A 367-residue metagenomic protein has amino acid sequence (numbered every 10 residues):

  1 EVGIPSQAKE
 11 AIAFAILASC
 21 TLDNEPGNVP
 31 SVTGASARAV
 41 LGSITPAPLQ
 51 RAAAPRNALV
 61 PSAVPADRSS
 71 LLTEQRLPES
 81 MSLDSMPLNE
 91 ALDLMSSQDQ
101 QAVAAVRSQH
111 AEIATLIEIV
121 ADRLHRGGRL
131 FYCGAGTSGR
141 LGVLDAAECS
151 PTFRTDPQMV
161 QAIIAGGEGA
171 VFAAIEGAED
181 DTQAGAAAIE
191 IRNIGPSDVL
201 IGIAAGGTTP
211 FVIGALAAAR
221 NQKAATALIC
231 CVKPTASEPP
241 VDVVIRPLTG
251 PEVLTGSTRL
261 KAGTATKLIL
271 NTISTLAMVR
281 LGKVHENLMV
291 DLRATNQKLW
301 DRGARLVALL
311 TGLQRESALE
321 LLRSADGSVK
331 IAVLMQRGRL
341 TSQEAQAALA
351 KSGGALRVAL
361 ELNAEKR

Functional and structural regions predicted by a protein language model:
V2-Q50: Glycine-rich phosphate-binding/hydrolytic loop that grips phosphoryl groups
S6, R76, P251-S257, G282-Q297: Conserved Rossmann-fold dehydrogenase catalytic segment
S31-L59, A294-K298, N363-K366: A short, charged, Gly/Pro-tolerant segment at domain boundaries
L59-A105, Q109: Cofactor-/ligand-binding subdomain signature composed of acidic, glycine-rich, tryptophan-containing flexible loops
T73-E74, L94-A102, A162-A173, H285 (+2 more regions): Gly-rich Lys/Arg/Thr-decorated short loops/hinges at beta-loop-alpha junctions or inter-strand turns that position
S108-H125: A short, well-structured juxtamembrane/interface segment
F131-I269, S274-L281: Glycine-rich phosphate-binding loops that contact phosphosugars or nucleotide phosphates
T272, A277-R367: Short, amphipathic alpha-helical interaction segments embedded in low-complexity terminal/linker regions of eukaryotic
